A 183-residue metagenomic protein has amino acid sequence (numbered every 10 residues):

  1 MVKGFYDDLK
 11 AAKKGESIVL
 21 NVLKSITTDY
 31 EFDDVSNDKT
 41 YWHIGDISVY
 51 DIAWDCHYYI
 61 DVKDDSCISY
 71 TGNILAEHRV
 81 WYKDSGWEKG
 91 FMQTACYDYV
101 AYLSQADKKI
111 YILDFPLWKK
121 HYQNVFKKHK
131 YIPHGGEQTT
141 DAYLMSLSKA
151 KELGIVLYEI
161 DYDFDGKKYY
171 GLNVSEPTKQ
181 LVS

Functional and structural regions predicted by a protein language model:
M1-Y41, S66: Acidic-basic catalytic patches of nuclease active cores, encompassing PD-(D/E)XK and other metal-cofactor nuclease
V2-Y6, E31-D34, K63-I110: Catalytic cores of nucleic-acid endonucleases
F5-D7, W54, Q105-S183: Non-catalytic C-terminal interaction segments of nucleic acid-processing enzymes
V19, L23, F32, I47-V49 (+2 more regions): Hydrophobic beta-strand residues in large extracellular and virion-surface proteins
T27, D51-H57, Y82-K89: Intrinsically disordered, low-complexity coil segments
I47-V49, W54-I68: Conserved catalytic cores of phosphodiester-cleaving nucleases, focusing on short active-site segments
